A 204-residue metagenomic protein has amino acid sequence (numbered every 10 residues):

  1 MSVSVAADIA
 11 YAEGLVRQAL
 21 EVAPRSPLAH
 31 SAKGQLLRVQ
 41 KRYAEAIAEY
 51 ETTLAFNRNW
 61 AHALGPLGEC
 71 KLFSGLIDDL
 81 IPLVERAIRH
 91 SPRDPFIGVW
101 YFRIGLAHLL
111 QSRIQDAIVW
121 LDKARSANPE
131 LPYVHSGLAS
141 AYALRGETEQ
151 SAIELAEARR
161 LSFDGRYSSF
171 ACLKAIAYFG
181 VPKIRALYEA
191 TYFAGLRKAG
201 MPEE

Functional and structural regions predicted by a protein language model:
M1-V3: Glycine-rich, proline-tolerant flexible connector loops at the mouths of alpha/beta enzymes
V5-A6, A12-V16, A29, L37 (+4 more regions): Alpha-helical protein-protein interaction modules
